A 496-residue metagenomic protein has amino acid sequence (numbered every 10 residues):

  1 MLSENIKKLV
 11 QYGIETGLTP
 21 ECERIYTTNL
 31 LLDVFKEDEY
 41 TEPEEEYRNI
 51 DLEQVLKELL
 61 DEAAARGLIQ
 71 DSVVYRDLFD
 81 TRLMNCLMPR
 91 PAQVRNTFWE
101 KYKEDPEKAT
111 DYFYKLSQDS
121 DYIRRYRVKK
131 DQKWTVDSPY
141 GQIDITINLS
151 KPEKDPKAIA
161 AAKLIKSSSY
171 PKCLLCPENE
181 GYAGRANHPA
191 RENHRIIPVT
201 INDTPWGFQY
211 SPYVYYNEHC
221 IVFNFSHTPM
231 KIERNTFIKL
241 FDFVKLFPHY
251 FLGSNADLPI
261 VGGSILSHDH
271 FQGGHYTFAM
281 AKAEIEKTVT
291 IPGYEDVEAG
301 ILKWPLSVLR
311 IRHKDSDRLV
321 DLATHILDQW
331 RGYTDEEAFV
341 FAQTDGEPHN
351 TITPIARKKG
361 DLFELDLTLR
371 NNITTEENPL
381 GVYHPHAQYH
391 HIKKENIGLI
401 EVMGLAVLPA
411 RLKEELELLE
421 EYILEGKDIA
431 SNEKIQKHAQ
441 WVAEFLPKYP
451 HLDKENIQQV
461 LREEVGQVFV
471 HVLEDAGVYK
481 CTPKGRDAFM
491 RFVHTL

Functional and structural regions predicted by a protein language model:
M1-V222, S226-P229, K303-P305, L319-V320 (+2 more regions): Active-site microenvironments that recognize anionic phosphate/pyrophosphate groups
E192-R195, H227-L252: Helical scaffold of the NTase/Pol beta-like nucleotidyltransferase catalytic core
W206-S211, T236, L240-V244, T290-V297: Structured alpha-helical segments in the cores of large, soluble enzyme domains
N224, H270-F271: Generic structural signal marking isolated hydrophobic packing positions within regular secondary structure
K239-F243, H325, V468: Amphipathic alpha-helical segments that form well-ordered structural scaffolds and often line/cohere around active
V244-S267, G273-H325, R331-T334: Catalytic or ion-translocation cores adjacent to nucleophile or general acid/base/metal-coordination motifs in diverse
